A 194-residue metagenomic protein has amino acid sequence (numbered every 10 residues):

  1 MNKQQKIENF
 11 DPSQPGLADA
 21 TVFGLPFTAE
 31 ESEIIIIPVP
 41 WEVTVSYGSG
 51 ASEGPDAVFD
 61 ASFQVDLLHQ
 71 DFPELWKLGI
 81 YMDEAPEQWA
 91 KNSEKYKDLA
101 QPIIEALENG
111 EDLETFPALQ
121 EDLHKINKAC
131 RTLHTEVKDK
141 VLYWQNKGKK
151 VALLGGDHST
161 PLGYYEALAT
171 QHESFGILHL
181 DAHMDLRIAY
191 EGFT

Functional and structural regions predicted by a protein language model:
N2-T194: Conserved alpha-helical scaffold segments that buttress catalytic/binding sites
